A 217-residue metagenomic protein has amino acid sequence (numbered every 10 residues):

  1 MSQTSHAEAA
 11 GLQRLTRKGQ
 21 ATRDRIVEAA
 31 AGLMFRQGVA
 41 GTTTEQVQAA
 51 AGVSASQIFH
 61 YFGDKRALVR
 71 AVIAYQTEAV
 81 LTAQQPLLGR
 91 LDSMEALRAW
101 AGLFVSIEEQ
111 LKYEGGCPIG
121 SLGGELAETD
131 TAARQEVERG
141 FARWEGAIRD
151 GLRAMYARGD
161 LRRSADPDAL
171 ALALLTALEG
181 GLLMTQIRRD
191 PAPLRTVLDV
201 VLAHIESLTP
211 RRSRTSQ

Functional and structural regions predicted by a protein language model:
M1-A21, R211-Q217: N-terminal intrinsically disordered/low-complexity leader segments
S2, R25, A29, L33-A67 (+1 more regions): Helix-turn-helix
T44, K65, V69, L97 (+5 more regions): A general structural signal for well-ordered alpha-helical segments in protein cores
A71, Q85-G116, P167-L174: Hydrophobic alpha-helical connector segments
E78-L81, P86, E95-R98, T131-A157 (+3 more regions): Amphipathic alpha-helical packing segments from all-alpha helical-bundle domains
G102-R149: Short secondary-structure transition hinges
I107-Q110, A154, L175-A192, H204-R214: Amphipathic C-terminal alpha-helical segment
G120, A147, A165-M184, V200-H204: Hydrophobic alpha-helical segments that form the core of small-molecule binding pockets and/or dimer interfaces
